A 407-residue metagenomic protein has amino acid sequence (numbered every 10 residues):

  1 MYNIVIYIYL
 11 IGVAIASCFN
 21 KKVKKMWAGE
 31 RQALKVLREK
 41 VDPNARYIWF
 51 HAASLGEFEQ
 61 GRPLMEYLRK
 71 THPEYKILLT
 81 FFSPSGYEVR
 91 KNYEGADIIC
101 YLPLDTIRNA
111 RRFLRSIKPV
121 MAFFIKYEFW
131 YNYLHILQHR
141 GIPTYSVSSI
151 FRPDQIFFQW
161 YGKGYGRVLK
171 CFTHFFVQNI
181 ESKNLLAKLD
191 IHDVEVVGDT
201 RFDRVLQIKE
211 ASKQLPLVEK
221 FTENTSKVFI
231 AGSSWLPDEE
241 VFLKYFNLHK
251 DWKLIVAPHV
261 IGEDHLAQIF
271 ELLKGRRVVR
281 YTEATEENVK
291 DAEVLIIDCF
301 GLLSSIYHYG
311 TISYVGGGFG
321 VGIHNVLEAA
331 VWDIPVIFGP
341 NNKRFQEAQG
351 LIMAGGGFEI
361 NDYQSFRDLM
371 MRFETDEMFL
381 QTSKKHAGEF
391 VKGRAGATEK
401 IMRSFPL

Functional and structural regions predicted by a protein language model:
A14, C18-A211, L215, I230 (+3 more regions): Active-site and donor-binding regions of nucleotide-sugar-utilizing enzymes
P63, Y67, P73, T80 (+2 more regions): Donor-nucleotide binding loops and adjacent catalytic segments primarily of GT-B fold Leloir glycosyltransferases
I117-M121, K290-V321: Acidic donor-binding loop of glycosyltransferase active sites
I142-P143, T311-I312, V331-P340, G356: Structural loop-to-beta junction motif characteristic of Rossmann-like glycosyltransferase folds
S304, L327-W332: Short alpha-helical segment that forms part of, or immediately flanks, the ligand-binding pocket in carbohydrate-active
R344-L369: Change "using UDP/GDP/dTDP sugars" to "using nucleotide sugars
F379-G393: A short, well-ordered alpha-helix in the C-terminal region of glycosyltransferases
R394-L407: C-terminal alpha-helical cap of glycosyltransferases
